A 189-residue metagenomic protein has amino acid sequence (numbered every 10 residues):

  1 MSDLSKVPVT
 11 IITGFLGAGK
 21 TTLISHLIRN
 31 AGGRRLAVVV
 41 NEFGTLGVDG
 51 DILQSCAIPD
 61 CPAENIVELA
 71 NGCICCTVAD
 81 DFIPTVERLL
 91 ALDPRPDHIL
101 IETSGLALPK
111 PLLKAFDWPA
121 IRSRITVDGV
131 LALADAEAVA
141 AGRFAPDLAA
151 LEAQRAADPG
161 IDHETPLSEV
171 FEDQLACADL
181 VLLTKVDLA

Functional and structural regions predicted by a protein language model:
S2-T13, A18, T22-E169: Nucleotide-state-sensitive switch-loop elements of NTP-binding domains
I161, S168-A189: Long, charge-dense, solvent-exposed interaction surfaces that engage phosphate-rich ligands
